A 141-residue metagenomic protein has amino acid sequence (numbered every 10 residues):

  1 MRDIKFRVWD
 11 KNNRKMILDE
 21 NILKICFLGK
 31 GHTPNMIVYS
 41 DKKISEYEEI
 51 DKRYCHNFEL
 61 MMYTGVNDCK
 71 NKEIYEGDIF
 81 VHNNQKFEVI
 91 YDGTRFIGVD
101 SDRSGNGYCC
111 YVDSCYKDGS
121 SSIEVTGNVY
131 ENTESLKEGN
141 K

Functional and structural regions predicted by a protein language model:
M1-K141: Secondary-structure transition motif
